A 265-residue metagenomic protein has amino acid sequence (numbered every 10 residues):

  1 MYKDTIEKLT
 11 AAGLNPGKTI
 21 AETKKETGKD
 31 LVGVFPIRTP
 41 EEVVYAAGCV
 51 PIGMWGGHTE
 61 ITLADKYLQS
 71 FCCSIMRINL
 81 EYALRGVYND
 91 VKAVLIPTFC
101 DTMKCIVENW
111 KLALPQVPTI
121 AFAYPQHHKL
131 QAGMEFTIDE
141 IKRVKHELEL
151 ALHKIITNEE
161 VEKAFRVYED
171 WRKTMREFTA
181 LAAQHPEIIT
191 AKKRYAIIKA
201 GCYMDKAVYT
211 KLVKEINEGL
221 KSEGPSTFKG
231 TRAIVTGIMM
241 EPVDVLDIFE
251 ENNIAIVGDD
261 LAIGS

Functional and structural regions predicted by a protein language model:
M1-D30, I138, K142, H146-G264: A charged, amphipathic alpha-helical module
M1-N158, G258-G264: Trp/Phe/Arg-rich N-terminal binding region typifying the photolyase-homology
